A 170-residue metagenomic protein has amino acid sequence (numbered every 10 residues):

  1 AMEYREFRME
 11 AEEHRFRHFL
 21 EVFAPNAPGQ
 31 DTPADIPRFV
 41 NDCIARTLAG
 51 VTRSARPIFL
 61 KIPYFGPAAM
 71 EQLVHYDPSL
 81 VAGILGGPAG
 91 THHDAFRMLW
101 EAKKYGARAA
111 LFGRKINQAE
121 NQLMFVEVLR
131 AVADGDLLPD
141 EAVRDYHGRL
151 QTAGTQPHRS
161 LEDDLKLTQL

Functional and structural regions predicted by a protein language model:
A1-H18, V22-A82, F96-Y105: Alpha/beta enzyme core
C43-A55, L111, D134-H147: Short, basic, helix/turn surface patches
P63-F65, L85-H93, K115: Glycine-rich beta-to-alpha transition loops that act as phosphate-gripper elements at the mouths of alpha/beta enzyme
A68, H93, E120: Residues that form or flank phosphate/diphosphate-binding pockets in enzymes that use nucleotide phosphates
A82-I84, K104-R108, V132-D134: Short, surface-exposed linear patches
G87-A89, Y105-Q122: Glycine-rich phosphate-binding active-site loops on the catalytic face of alpha/beta enzymes
H93-M98, M124, V128: Short amphipathic alpha-helical segments
K103, N117-T168: C-terminal helical cap(s) of enzyme catalytic domains, especially alpha/beta-barrels
